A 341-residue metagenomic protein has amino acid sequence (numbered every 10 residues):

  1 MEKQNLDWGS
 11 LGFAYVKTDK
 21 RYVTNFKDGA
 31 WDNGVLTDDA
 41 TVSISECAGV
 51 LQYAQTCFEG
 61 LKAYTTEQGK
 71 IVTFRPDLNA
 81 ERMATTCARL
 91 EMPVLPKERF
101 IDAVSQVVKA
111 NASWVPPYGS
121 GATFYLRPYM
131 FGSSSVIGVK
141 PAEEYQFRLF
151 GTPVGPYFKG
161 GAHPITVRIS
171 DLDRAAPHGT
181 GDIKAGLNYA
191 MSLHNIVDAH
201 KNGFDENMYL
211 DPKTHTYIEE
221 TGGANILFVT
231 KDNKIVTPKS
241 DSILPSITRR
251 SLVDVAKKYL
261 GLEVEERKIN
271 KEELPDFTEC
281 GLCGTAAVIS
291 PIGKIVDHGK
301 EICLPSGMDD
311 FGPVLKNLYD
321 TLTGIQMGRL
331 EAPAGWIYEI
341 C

Functional and structural regions predicted by a protein language model:
M1-V107, V136-C341: Helix-start/capping segments and mature chain N-termini
K97-R99, V107-G121: Charged, gly/pro-rich active-site loop segments
A110, G132-S133: Intrinsically disordered, low-complexity linker/loop segments enriched in Gly/Pro and charged/polar residues
P117-F131: Extended, Lys/Arg-enriched charged tracts that mediate electrostatic binding to polyanionic substrates
